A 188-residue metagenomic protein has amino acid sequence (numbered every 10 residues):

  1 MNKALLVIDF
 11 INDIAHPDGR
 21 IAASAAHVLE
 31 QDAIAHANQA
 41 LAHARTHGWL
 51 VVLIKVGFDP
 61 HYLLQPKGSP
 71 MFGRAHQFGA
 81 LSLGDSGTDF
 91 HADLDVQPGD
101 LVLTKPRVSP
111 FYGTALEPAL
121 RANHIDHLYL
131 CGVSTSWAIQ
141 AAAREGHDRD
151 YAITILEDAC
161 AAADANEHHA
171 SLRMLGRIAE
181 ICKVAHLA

Functional and structural regions predicted by a protein language model:
M1-A4, Q39-H47, M71-A188: Active-site-adjacent betaalpha module
L6-I11: N-terminal nucleotide-binding beta1-loop-alpha1 segment
D13-D18, H61-L63: Short acidic/His/Gly/Ser-rich catalytic and metal-binding motifs that mark active-site loops of diverse hydrolases
R20, P66, H168-H169: Single-residue recognition of alpha-helix boundary sites
R20-E30: Short glycine-enriched, charge-decorated loop/helix-capping segments at active-site entrances that position
Q31-H36: N-terminal post-signal-peptidase region of extra-cytosolic proteins
W49-V56, H61, L156: Short beta-strand segments at enzyme active-site cores
P60-H76: Short, electropositive alpha-helical surface patch
